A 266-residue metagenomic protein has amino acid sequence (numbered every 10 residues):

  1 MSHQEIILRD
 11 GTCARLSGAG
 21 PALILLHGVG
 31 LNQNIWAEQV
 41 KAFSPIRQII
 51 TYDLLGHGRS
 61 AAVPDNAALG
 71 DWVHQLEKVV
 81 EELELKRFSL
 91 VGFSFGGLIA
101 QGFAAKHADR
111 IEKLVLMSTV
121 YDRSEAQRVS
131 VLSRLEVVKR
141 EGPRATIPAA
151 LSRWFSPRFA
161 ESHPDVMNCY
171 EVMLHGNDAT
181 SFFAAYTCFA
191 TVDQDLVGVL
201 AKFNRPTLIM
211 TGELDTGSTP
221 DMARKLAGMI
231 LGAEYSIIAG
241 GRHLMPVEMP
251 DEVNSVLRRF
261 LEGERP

Functional and structural regions predicted by a protein language model:
M1-L23, S44-Q48, L85, Q194 (+1 more regions): Alpha/beta-hydrolase fold catalytic core
T12-A62: Conserved HGGG/HGGXW glycine-rich cap/lid loop of the alpha/beta-hydrolase fold
D71-F88: Conserved acidic catalytic loop of the alpha/beta-hydrolase fold
Q101-K106, I111-A145: Flexible "cap/lid" loop of the alpha/beta hydrolase fold
E125-V129, E141-V199: Conserved alpha/beta-hydrolase catalytic His-Asp/Glu region
F203, I209-T211: Short beta-strand/loop motif that positions the catalytic acidic residue of the alpha/beta-hydrolase fold
E213-S218: Acidic catalytic loop of the alpha/beta-hydrolase fold
A233-P266: Catalytic active-site module of serine/aspartate enzymes centered on a nucleophile-bearing elbow/loop
